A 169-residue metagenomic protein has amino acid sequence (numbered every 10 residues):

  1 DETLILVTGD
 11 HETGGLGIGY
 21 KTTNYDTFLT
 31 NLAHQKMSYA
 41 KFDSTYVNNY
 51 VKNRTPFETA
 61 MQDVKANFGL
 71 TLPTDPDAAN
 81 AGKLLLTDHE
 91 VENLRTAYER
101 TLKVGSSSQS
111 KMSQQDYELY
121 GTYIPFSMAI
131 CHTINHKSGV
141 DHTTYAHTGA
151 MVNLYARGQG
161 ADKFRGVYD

Functional and structural regions predicted by a protein language model:
D1-D169: A post-motif C-terminal structural segment
